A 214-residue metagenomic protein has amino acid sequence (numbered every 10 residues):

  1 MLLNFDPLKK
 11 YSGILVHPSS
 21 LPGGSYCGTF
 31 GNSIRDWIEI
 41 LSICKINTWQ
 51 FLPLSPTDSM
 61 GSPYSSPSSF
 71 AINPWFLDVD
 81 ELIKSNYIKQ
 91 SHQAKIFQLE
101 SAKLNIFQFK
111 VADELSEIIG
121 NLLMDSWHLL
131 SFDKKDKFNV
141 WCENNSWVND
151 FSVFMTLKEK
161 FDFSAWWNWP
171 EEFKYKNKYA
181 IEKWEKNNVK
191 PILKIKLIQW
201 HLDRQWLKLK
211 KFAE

Functional and structural regions predicted by a protein language model:
L2-E214: Acidic/aromatic-lined carbohydrate-recognition and catalytic surfaces of CAZymes acting on diverse glycans
